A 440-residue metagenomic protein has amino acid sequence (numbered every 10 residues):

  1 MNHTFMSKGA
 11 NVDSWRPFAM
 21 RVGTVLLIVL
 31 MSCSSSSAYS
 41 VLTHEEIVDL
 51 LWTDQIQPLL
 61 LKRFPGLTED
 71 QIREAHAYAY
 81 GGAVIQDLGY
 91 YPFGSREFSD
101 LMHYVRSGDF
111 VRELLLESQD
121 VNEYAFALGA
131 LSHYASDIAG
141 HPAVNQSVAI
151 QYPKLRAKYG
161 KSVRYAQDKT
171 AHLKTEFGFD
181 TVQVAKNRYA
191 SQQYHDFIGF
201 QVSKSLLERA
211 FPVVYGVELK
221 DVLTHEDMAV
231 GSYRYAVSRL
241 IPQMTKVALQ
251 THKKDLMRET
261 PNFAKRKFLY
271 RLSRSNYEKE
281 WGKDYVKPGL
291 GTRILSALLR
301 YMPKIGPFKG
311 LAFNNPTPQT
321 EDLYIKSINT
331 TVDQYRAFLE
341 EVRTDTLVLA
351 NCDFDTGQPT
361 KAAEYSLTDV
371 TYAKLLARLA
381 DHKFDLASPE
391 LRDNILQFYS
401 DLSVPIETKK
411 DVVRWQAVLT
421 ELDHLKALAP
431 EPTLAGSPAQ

Functional and structural regions predicted by a protein language model:
M1-P17: N-terminal secretory signal peptides that target proteins for export/translocation
R21-S32: Bacterial N-terminal signal peptides
S36-A125, I138-K220, Q250-K254, R266-Q440: N-terminal, motif-rich segments that launch catalysis or mediate targeting to/interaction with membranes, typified by
A130, Y134-I138: Catalytic glutamate of the conserved HExxH
Y134, D227-G231: A short structural micro-motif
K220-M228: Short, surface-exposed recognition loops or helix-turn segments adjacent to catalytic cores
V230-L240: Eukaryote-specific, cytoplasm-facing alpha-helical/coiled-coil scaffolding segments in long proteins
I241-A264: Phosphate-rich cofactor/ligand-interacting catalytic cores and adjacent structured alpha/beta frameworks
